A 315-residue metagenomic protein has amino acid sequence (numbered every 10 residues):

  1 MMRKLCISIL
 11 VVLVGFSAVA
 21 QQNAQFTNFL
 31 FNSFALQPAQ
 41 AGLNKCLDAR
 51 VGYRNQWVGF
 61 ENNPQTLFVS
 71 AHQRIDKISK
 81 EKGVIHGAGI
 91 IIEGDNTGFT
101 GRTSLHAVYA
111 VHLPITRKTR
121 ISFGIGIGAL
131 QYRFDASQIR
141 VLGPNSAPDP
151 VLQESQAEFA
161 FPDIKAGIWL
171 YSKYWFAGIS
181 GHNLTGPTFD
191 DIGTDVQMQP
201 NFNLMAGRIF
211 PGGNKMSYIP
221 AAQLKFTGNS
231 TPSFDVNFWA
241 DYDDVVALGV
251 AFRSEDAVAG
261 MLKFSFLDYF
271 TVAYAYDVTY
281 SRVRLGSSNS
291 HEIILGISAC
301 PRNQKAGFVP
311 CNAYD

Functional and structural regions predicted by a protein language model:
M1-M2, A35: Generic N-terminal leader/processing signal
M2-F16: Sec-dependent N-terminal signal peptides
Q21-D315: Subset of outer-membrane beta-barrel
